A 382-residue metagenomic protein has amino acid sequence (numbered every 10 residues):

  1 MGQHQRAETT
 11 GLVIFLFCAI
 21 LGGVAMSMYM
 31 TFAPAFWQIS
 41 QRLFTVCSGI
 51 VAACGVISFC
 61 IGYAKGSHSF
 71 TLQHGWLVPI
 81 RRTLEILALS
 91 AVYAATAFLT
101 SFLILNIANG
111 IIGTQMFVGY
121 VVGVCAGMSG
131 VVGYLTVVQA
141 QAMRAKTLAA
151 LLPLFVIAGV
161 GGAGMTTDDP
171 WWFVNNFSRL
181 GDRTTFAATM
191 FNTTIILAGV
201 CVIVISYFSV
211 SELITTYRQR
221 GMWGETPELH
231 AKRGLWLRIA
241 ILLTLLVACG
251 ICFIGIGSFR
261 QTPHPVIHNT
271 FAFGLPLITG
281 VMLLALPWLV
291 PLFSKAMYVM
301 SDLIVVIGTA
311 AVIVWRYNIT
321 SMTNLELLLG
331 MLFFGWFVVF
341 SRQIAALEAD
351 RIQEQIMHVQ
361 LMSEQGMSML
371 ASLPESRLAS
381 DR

Functional and structural regions predicted by a protein language model:
M1-G2, S69-T83, L213-R238, E354-R377: Membrane-interfacial, low-structure loops and terminal tails that flank and connect transmembrane helices in multi-pass
M1-G62, R382: N-terminal signal-anchor module of multipass membrane proteins
G11-F17, S40-C54, I86-A91, Q115-S129 (+3 more regions): Alpha-helical transmembrane segments of polytopic membrane proteins
T31-V46, L105-V121, M143-R144, F186-T189 (+2 more regions): Membrane-helix interface and helix-disruption motif detector
H74-A88, T100-M190: Membrane-interface helix-loop-helix junctions at boundaries between adjacent transmembrane segments
S129-Q139, I205, L277-F293, F340-Q343: Alpha-helical transmembrane segments in multipass membrane proteins, preferentially the mid-helix core
T226-H268: Membrane-helix boundary elements
S294-R382: Terminal transmembrane helical module of multi-pass membrane proteins
